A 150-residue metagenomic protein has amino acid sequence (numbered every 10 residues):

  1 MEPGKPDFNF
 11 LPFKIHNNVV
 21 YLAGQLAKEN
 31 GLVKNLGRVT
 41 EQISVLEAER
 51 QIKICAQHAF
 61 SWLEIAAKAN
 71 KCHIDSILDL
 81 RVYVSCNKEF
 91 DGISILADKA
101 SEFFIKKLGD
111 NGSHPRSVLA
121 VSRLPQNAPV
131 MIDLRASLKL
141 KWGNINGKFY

Functional and structural regions predicted by a protein language model:
M1-Q57, S61-L78, E89-Y150: N-terminal presequence-like segments and the immediate start of the first folded domain
D79-S85: Short glycine-rich or small-residue beta-strand-to-loop segments that form or flank ligand, phosphate, metal/Fe-S
